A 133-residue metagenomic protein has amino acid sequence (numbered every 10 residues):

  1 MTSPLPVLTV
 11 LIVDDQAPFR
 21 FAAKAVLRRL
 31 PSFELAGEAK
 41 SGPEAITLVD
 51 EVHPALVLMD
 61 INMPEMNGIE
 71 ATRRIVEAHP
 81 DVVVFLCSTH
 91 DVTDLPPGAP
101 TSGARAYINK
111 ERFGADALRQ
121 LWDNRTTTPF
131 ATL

Functional and structural regions predicted by a protein language model:
M1-T9, D116-L133: Non-catalytic signal-transmission and effector/linker regions of two-component phosphorelay proteins
P6-F19, A23-L27: Conserved acidic segment of CheY-like receiver
S32-K40, L48: Short hydrophobic/Thr-rich beta-strand motif most characteristic of the beta2 strand and flanking loop of CheY-like
S41-E44, N67-E70: Acidic catalytic/metal-coordinating carboxylates
V52-L58: Active-site beta3 strand of CheY-like receiver
M63: Receiver (REC) domain active-site loop signature in two-component systems and cognate sites in sensor histidine kinases
E70, H90-Q120, N124: Alpha4 helix (beta4-alpha4-beta5 surface) of REC/receiver domains from two-component response regulators
